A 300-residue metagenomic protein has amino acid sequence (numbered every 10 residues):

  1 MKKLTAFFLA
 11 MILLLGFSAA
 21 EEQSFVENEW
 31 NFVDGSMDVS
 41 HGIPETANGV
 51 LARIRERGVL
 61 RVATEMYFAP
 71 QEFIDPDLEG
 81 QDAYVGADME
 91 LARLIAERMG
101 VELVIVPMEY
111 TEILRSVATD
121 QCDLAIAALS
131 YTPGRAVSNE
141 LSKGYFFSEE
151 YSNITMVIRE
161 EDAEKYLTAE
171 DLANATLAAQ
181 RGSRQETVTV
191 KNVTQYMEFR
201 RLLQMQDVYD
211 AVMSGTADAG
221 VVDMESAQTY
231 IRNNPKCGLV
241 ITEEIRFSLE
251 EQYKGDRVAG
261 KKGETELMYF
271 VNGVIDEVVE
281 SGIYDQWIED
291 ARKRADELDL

Functional and structural regions predicted by a protein language model:
L15-E27: Sec-dependent signal peptide cleavage junction
S24-E45, A52, R184-L202, G238-T242 (+1 more regions): Ligand-binding clefts/hinges and TM-proximal coupling segments of bilobed small-molecule sensing domains
S24-N28, F32-L129, R201: Extracytoplasmic small-molecule ligand-binding "clamshell" domains of the periplasmic binding protein/Venus flytrap
M66-A69, Q81-R98, L129, Y151-Y209 (+3 more regions): Bilobed "Venus flytrap"/periplasmic-binding protein-like clamshell domains and structurally analogous long
M89, R93, E97, E102-D171 (+1 more regions): Acidic, polar ligand-binding/catalytic clefts
L91-A92, E112-S116, C122, D207-A211 (+2 more regions): Short, hydrophobic alpha-helical packing/hinge segments within bilobed ligand-binding/sensory domains
E112, A128-S138, V188-K191, M213-S214 (+1 more regions): A ligand-binding cleft/hinge motif common to bilobed small-molecule-binding domains
F147-E160, R232-N272, R292-L300: Periplasmic-binding protein-like
